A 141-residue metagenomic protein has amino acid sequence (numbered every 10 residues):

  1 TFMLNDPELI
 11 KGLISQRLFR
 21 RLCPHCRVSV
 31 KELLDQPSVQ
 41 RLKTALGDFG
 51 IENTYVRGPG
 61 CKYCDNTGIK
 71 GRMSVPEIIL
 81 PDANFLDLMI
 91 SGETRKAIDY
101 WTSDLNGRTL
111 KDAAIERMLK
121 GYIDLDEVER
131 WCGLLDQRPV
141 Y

Functional and structural regions predicted by a protein language model:
T1-Y141: Short, flexible helix-loop junctions that flank or precede catalytic/ligand sites
